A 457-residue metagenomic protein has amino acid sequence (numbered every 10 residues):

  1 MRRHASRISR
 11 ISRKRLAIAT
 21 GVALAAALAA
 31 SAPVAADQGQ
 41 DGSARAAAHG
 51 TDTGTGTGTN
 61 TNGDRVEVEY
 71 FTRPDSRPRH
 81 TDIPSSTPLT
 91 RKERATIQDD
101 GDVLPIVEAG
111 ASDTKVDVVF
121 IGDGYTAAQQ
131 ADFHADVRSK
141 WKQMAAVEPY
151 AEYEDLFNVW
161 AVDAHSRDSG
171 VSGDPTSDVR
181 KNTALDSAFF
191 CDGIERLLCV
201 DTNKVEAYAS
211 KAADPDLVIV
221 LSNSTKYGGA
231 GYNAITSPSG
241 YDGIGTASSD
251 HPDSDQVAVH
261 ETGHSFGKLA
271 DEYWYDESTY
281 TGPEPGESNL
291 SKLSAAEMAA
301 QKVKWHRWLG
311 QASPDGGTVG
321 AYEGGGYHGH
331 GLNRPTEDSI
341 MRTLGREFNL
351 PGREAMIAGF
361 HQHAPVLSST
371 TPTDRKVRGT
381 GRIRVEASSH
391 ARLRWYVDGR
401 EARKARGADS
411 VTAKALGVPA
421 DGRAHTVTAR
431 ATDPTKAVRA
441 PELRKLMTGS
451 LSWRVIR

Functional and structural regions predicted by a protein language model:
M1-D37: Secretory targeting and sorting signals
R2-A5, V34-Q143, R382-V397, R406-V411 (+2 more regions): Zymogen propeptides/activation segments of proteases
H80, A127-A131, G228-G229, F348-G352: Short, solvent-exposed loop/turn elements at domain surfaces
D99-D117, I121-T126, K142-T281: Active-site-proximal segment of zinc-dependent metalloprotease catalytic domains
F133-K140, Y153, S254, A258 (+4 more regions): Stable alpha-helical elements in mature extracytoplasmic
E152, D168-V171, M447-R457: Low-complexity, Pro/Ser/Thr- and charge-rich linker/hinge segments at domain boundaries
Y273-S410, R423-V455: Replace "(M1/M4/M9/M12/WLM)" with "(e.g., M1/M4/M8/M9/M12/M26/WLM)" and add "not limited to" to clarify scope
L416-P419: Short, surface-exposed loop/turn segments at beta-strand-coil junctions that are enriched for proline with nearby
